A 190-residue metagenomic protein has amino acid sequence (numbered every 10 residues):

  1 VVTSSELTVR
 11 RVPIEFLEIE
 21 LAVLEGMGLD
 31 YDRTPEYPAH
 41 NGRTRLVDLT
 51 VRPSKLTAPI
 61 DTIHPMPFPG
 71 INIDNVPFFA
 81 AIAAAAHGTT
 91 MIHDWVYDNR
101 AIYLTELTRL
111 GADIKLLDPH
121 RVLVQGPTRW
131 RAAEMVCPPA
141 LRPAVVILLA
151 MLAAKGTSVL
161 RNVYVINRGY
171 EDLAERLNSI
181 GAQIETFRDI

Functional and structural regions predicted by a protein language model:
V1-I190: Short, structured segments at the rim of ligand-binding sites
